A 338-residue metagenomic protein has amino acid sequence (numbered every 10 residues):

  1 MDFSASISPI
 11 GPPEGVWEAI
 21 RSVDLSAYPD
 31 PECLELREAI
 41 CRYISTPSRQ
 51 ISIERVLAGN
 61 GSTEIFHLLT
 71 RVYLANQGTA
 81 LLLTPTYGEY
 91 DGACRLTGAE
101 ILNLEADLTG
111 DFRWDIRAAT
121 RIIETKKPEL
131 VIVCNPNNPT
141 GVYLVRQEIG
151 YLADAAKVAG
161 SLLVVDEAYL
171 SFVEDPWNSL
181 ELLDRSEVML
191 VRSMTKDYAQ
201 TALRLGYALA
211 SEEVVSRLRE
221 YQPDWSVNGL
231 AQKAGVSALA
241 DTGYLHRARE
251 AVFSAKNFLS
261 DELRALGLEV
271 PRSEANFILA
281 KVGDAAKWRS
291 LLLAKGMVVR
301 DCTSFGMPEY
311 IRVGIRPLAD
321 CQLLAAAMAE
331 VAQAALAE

Functional and structural regions predicted by a protein language model:
M1-P31, A39, K127: N-terminal "arm"/small-domain region of PLP-dependent enzymes with the aminotransferase-like
D2, V191, E269-S273, C302-T303: Short beta-strand
P13, E187-R264, L268-P271: PLP-dependent aminotransferase class I/II
E14-G15, D284-L291, D320-L323: Short, conserved charged micro-motifs
L25-K157, Y169-R185, M189: Conserved core of the PLP fold type I
F253, D261-K295, I311: Conserved PLP-binding catalytic core of the aspartate aminotransferase-like
A294-K295, S304-E338: PLP-dependent enzyme catalytic core of the Aspartate aminotransferase-like
